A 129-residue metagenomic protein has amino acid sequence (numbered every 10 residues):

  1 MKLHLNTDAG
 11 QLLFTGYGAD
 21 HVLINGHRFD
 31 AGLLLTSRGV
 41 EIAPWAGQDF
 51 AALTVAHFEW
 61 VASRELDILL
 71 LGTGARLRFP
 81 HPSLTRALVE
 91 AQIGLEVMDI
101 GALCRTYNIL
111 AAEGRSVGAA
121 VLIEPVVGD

Functional and structural regions predicted by a protein language model:
M1-L53, S63, A112-D129: Non-catalytic interface/targeting segments
A19, T85, Y107: Short glycine-/small-residue-rich flexible loop motifs, especially phosphate/cofactor-binding loops
I42-A43, L77-P80, T106: Short active-site-adjacent helix-start/loop capping segments
T54-W60, T106: Short, charged beta->alpha transition segments
S63-M98: Mid-chain, well-packed structural core segment of small domains
I100-R105: Short acidic loop-to-helix transition motifs that present clustered carboxylates
T106-A112: Conserved phosphate-binding catalytic cores of ATP/NTP-utilizing and phosphoryl-transfer enzymes
